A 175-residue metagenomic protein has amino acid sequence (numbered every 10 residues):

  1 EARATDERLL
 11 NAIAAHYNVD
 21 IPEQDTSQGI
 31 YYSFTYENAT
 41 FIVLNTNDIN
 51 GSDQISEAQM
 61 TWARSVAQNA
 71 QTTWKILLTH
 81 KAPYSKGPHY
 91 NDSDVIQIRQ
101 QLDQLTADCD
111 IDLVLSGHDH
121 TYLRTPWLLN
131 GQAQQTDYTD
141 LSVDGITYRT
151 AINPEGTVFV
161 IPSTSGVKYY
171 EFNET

Functional and structural regions predicted by a protein language model:
E1, N45, I76-T79, T106-L123 (+1 more regions): Active-site neighborhood of phospho(di)ester-bond hydrolases with catalytic His/Asp-centered motifs
E1-T72, I96-Q97, Q101, P126-T175: Extended active-site neighborhood of metal-dependent phosphoesterases/phosphodiesterases
H16, Y31, H80, H89 (+1 more regions): Histidine (H) residue identity feature
T40, P83, T121: Short active-site segment of divalent metal-dependent hydrolases/proteases that encodes the spacing between
N50, P83-Q97: Active-site His/acidic residue clusters
A70-P88: Short acidic, glycine-rich surface-loop motifs adjacent to enzyme active sites
G87, L123-T125: Activation segment
